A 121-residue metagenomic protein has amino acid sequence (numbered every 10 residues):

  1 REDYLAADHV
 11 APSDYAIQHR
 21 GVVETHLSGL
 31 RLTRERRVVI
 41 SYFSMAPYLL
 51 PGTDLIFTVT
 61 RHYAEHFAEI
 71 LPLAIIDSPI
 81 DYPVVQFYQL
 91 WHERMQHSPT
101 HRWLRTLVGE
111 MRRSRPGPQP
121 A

Functional and structural regions predicted by a protein language model:
R1, A6-L30, H97-H101, R105-T106 (+1 more regions): Secondary-structure junction motif
Y4, Y48-P51, Q89: Hydrophobic residues within well-ordered alpha-helices
A7-D8, R34, V85-Y88: Short amphipathic alpha-helical segments
V10, Y15, I40-F43, P79-D81 (+1 more regions): Short, solvent-exposed coil/turn elements at secondary-structure transition points
V10-P12, T58, L90: Short hydrophobic segments within beta-strands
Y15-I75: Hydrophobic hinge/microswitch elements
Y63, L73-G117: A late-sequence structural motif
